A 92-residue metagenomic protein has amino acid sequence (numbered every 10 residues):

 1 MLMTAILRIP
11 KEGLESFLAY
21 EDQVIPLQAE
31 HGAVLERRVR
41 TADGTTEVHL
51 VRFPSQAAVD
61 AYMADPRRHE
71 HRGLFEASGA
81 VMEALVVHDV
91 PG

Functional and structural regions predicted by a protein language model:
M1-P66, L85-G92: Short S/T/G/P-rich N-terminal loop/turn motif that feeds into the first structured element of a domain
H31-L35, G73-S78: A short, aromatic/hydrophobic, helix- or strand-capping loop or linear motif that either lines the entrance/gate
R67-G73: Low-complexity, intrinsically disordered Gly/Pro/Thr-rich segments
G79-L85: A short, amphipathic edge element
